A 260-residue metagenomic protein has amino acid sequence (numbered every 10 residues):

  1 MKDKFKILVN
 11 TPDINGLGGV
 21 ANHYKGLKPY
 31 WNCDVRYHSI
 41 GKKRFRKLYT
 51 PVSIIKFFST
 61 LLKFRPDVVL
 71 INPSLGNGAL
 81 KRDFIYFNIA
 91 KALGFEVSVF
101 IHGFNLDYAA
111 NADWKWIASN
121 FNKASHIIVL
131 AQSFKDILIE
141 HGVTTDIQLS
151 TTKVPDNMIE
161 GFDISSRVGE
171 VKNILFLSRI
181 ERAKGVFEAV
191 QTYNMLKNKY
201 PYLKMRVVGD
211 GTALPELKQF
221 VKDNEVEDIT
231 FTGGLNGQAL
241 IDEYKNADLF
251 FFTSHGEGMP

Functional and structural regions predicted by a protein language model:
L8, V154, S165-K184, A189-K197 (+1 more regions): Conserved donor-binding/catalytic core segment of Leloir-type glycosyltransferases
S74-G78, F95-A112, H126: A short, histidine- and acid-enriched strand-loop-helix "catalytic/donor-clamping" loop that lines the nucleotide-sugar
I85-L93, A110-H126: Membrane-proximal helix-turn-helix segments that form the acceptor-binding/catalytic region of lipid-linked
N122-G161: Donor nucleotide-sugar binding/catalytic pocket of nucleotide-sugar-dependent glycosyltransferases
K218-L235: Nucleotide-activated donor-binding/catalytic signature segment of Leloir-type glycosyltransferases, i.e., the conserved
G234-L235, D242-A247: Short alpha-helical donor nucleotide-sugar binding micro-motif in glycosyltransferases
H255: Aromatic "clamp/platform" in nucleotide-sugar-dependent glycosyltransferases that forms part of the donor/acceptor
